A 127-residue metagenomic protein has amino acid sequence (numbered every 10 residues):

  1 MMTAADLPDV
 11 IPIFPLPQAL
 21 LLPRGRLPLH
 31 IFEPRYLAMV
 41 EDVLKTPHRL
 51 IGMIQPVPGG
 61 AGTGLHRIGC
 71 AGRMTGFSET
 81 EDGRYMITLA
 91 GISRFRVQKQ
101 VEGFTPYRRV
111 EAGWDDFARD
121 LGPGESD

Functional and structural regions predicted by a protein language model:
M1-D127: Positively charged
